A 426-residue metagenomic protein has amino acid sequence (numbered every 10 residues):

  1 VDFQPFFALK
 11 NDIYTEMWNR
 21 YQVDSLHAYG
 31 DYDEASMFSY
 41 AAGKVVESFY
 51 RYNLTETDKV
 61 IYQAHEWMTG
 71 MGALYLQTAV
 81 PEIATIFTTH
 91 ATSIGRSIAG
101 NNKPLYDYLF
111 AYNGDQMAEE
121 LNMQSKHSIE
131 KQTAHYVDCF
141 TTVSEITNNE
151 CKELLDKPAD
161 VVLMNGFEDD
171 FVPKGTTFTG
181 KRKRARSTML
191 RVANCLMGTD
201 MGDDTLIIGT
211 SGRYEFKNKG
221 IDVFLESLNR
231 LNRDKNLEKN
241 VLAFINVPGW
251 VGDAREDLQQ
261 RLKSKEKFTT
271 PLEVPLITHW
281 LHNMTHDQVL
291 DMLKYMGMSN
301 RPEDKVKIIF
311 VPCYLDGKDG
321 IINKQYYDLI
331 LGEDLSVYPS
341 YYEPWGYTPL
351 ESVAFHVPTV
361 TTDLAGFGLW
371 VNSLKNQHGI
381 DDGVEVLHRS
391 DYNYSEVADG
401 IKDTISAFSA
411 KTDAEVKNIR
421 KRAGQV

Functional and structural regions predicted by a protein language model:
V1-V426: Catalytic cores of nucleotide-sugar-dependent glycosyltransferases that transfer UDP/GDP/TDP-activated
